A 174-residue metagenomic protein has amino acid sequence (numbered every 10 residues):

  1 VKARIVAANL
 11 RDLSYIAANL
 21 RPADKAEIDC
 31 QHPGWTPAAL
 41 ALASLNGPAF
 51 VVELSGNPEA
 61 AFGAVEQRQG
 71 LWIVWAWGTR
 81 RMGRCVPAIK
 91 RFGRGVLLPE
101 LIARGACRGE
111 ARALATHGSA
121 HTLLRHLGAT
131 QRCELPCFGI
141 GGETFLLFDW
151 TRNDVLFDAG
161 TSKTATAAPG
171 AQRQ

Functional and structural regions predicted by a protein language model:
K2-L20: A short beta-loop-alpha structural element at the N-terminal edge of CoA-dependent acyl/N-acetyltransferase catalytic
I28-A49: Active-site rim helix/loop that mediates acceptor-substrate recognition in acyltransferases
N46-F62: Conserved beta-hairpin
E66-A76, C107, T144: A conserved beta-turn-beta hairpin within the catalytic core of GNAT-like acetyltransferases that forms part
G70-K90: Conserved acetyl-CoA binding element of GNAT-fold acetyltransferases
C85-L101, H126: Conserved acetyl-CoA-binding loop-helix of GNAT-fold acetyltransferases
G109-R125, C137-I140: Conserved beta-strand-loop-alpha-helix junction that forms the acyl-donor binding cleft
C137-Q174: C-terminal "cap" of GNAT-fold acetyltransferases
